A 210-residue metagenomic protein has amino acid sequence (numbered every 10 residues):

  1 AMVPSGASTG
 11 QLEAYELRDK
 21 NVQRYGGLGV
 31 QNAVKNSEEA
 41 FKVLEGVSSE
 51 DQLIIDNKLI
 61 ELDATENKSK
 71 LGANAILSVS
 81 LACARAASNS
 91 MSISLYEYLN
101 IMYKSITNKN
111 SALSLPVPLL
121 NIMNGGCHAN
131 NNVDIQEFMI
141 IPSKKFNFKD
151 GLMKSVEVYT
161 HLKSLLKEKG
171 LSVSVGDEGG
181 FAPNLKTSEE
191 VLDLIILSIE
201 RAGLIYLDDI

Functional and structural regions predicted by a protein language model:
P4-N89, I93, L152: Metal- or metallocofactor-binding catalytic centers and their adjacent structured scaffolds across diverse enzyme
G10-L12, K104-S105, L113-G176: Mobile "lid/hinge" segments at catalytic clefts and subdomain interfaces of large enzymes
E50-I55, A73, L95-Y98, K163-G180 (+1 more regions): Flexible, glycine/charged-enriched surface loops at secondary-structure junctions
I54-N57, S94-N121, D209-I210: Beta-strand segments within the central parallel beta-sheet cores of soluble alpha/beta enzyme folds
E66-N74, F138-M153, G179-K186: Flexible, glycine/proline-enriched loop segments at strand-loop-helix junctions that form or flank small-ligand binding
N67-S90, V117-V133, D177-F181: Conserved phosphate/anionic-ligand binding catalytic regions in large, soluble enzymes, centered on
V79, N184-G203: Active-site pocket-lining segments that scaffold enzyme catalytic pockets across diverse folds
N131-E137, E200, I205-L207: Conserved N-terminal phosphate-binding loop of PLP-dependent enzymes in the Aspartate aminotransferase
